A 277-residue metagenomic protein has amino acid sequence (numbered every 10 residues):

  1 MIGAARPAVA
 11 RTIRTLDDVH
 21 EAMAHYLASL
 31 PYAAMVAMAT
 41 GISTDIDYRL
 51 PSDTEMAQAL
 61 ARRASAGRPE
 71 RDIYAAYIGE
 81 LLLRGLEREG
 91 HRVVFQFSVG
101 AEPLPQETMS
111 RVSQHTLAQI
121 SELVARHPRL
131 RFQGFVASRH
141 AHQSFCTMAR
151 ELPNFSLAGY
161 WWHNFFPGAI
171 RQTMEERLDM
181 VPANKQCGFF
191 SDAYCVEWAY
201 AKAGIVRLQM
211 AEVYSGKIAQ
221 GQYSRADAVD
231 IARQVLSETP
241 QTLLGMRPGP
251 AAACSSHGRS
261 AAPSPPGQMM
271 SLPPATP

Functional and structural regions predicted by a protein language model:
M1-Q114, E122, L130-R131, G249-A253: Extended, charged catalytic domains and RNA/DNA-binding interfaces, predominantly in divalent-metal-using enzymes
L27-A34, E87, E122-H127, C146-L152 (+1 more regions): Acidic (Asp/Glu)-rich catalytic clusters
I42-T44, V99-P105, S138-A141, W161-H163 (+1 more regions): Active-site-proximal loop/turn and secondary-structure-junction residues that shape catalytic pockets, frequently
Q96-S98, Q133-A137, Y160, P182-G204: Short acidic/histidine-rich active-site segments
P103-S113, H142-E151, P167-E175, V196-E212: Histidine/acidic-residue-rich catalytic or RNA/ligand-binding cores of hydrolases and nuclease-related proteins
A125-F132, F155-L157: Short, surface-exposed connector motifs at secondary-structure boundaries
A137-H140, L157-E175, Y223-R247: C-terminal helical cap
A183-N184, A201-P277: Mid-to-C-terminal alpha-helical segments outside catalytic/metal-binding sites
